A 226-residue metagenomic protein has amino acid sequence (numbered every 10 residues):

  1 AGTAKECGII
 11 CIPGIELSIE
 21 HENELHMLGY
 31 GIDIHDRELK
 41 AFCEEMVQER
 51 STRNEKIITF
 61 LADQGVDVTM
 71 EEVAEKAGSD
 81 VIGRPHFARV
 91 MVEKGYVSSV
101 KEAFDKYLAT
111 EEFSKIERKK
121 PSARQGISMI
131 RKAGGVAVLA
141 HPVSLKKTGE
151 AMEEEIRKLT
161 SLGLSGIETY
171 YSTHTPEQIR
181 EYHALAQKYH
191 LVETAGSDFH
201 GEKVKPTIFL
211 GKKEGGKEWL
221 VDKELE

Functional and structural regions predicted by a protein language model:
A1-I82, L162, I167-V204, K212: A metal-dependent hydrolase metal-coordination microenvironment
I15, Y30, K94, E102-K106 (+3 more regions): Flexible, active-site-adjacent loop/turn segments at secondary-structure boundaries
E38, K56, E72, H86 (+4 more regions): Exposed alpha-helical structural elements
Q64-K119, R124: Hydrophobic, aromatic-enriched interface-forming segments
G95, R131, A186-H190: Short hydrophobic "helix-edge" motifs at membrane interfaces and signal-peptide entry regions
I116-K146, E150-T160: Conserved, well-ordered alpha-helix/loop/beta-strand core segments that scaffold catalytic motifs
E155-T169, T207-E226: Structural recognition of alpha->loop->beta junctions
